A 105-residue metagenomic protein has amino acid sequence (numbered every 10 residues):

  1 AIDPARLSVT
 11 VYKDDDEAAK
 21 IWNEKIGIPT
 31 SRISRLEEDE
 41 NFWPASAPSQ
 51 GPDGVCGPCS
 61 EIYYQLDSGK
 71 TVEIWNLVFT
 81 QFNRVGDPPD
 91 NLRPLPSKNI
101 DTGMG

Functional and structural regions predicted by a protein language model:
A1-M104: Structured aminoacyl-transfer and RNA-binding surfaces used for tRNA recognition/handling in the translation apparatus
